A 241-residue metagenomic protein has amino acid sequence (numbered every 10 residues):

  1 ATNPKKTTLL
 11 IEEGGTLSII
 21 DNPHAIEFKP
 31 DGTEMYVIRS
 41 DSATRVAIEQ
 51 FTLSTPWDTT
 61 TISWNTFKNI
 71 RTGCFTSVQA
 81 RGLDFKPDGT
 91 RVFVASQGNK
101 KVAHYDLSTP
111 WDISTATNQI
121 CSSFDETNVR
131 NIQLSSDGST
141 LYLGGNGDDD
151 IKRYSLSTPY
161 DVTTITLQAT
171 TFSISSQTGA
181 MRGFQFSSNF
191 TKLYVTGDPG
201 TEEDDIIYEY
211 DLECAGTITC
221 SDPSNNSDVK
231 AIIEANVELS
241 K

Functional and structural regions predicted by a protein language model:
A1-T2, F51-T61, H104-S114, R153-T164 (+1 more regions): Short loop/turn segments immediately following beta-strands, especially the blade-tip and inter-blade linker loops
P30-D31, F85-D88, S136-D137, F186-N189: Residue-level detector of Asp-centered blade-edge/turn motifs that repeat once per structural unit in beta-propeller
S40-D41, Q97, N146, D198: Short loop/turn segments immediately following the C-termini of beta-strands
A43-F51, K100-D106, D148-Y154, T201-D211: Structural motif
R182-I218: Blade-level signature of beta-propeller repeat domains, shared across WD40, Kelch, NHL, RCC1 and BNR/Asp-box propellers
C214-K241: Enriched but not universal
